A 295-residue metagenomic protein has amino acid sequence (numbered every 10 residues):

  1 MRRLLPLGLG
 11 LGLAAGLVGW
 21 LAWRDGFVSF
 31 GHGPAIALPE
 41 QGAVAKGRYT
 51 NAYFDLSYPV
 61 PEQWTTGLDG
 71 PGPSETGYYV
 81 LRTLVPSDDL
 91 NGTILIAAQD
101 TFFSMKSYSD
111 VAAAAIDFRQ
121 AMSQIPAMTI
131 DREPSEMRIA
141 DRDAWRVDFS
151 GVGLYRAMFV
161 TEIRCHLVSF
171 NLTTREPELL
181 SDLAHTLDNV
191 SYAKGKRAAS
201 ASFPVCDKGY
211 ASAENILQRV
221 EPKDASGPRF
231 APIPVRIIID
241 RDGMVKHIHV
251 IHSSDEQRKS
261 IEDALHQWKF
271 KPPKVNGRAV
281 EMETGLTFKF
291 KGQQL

Functional and structural regions predicted by a protein language model:
L4, G8, G70-V168: Conserved polar/disulfide-associated segments of primarily extracytoplasmic proteins
P6, G12, G26, T66-L68 (+4 more regions): Charge-biased low-complexity segments
L7-L21: Hydrophobic membrane-insertion alpha-helices, especially the h-region of bacterial N-terminal signal peptides
G19-H32: Hydrophobic single-pass membrane-insertion segments
P34-T76: N-terminal "mature-domain start" segment
K46, T50, V80-L81, I130-E133 (+1 more regions): Short structured motifs
L56-Y58, A144, V168, V280: Short, isolated positions in well-ordered beta-strands
